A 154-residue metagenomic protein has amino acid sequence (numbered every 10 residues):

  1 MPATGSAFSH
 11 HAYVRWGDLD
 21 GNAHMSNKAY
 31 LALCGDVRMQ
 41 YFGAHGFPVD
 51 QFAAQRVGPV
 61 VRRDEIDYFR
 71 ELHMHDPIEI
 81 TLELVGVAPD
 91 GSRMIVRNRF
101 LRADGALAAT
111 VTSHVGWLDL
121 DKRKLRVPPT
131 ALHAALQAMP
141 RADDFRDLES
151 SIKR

Functional and structural regions predicted by a protein language model:
M1-A44, A103, D144, R154: Catalytic strand-loop segment that frames the active site of acyl-thioester-processing enzymes
P2-T4, F8-H10, L72-P77, V85-R154: HotDog/MaoC-like acyl-thioester-processing domains
H11-R15, D67, H114: Generic structural detector for well-ordered beta-strands
D18-D20, D36, D64-D67, D76 (+1 more regions): Acidic side chains
A23, L82, R123: Hydrophobic pocket/interface hotspot
Y41-R93, A108: Hydrophobic beta-strand-centered segment that forms part of the acyl-chain substrate-binding groove
